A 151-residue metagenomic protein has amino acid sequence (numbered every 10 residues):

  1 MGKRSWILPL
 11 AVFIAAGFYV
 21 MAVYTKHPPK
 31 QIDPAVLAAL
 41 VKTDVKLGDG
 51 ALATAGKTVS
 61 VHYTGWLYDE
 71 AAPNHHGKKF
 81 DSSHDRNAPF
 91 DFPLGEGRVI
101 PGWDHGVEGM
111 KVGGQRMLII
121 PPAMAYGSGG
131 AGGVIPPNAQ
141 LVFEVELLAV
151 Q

Functional and structural regions predicted by a protein language model:
M1-Q151: Cross-family detector of peptidyl-prolyl cis-trans isomerase
